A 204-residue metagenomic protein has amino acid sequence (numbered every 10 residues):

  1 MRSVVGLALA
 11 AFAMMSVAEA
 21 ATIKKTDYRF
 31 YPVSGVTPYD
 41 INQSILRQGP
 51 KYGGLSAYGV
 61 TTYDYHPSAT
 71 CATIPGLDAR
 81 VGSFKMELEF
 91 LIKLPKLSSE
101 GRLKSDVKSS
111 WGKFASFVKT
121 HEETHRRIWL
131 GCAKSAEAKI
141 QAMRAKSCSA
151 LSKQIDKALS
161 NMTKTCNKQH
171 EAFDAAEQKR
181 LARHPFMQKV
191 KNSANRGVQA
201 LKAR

Functional and structural regions predicted by a protein language model:
M1-V4: Positively charged n-region of N-terminal signal peptides that target proteins for export
G6-M14: Bacterial N-terminal signal peptides
M15-A20: Sec/Tat signal peptide C-region and signal peptidase I cleavage site
A21-R102, A145-R204: Metalloprotease/metallohydrolase-associated module, dominated by Zn2+-dependent proteases
S83-A136: Mid-length scaffold segments of soluble, non-membrane domains
T120-T124, I140-Q141, A145-K153: Acidic, glycine-rich flexible loop segments
A136-M143, Q169: Non-transmembrane amphipathic alpha-helical segments
